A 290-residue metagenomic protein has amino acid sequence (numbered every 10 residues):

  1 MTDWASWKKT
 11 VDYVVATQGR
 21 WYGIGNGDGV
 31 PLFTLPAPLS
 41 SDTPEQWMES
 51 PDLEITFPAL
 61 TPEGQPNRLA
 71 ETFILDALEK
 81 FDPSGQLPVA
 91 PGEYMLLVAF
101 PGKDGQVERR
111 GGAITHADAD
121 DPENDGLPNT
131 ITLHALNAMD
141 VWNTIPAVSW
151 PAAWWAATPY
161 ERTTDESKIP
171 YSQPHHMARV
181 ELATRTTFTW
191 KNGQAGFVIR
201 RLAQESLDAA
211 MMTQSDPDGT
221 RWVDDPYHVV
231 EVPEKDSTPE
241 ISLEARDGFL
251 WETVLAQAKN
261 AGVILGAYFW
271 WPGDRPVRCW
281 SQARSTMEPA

Functional and structural regions predicted by a protein language model:
M1-S40: Polar/acidic, low-complexity leader/linker segments enriched in S/T/G and N/D
S6-D12, A203-D218, L265, P276: Extended, charge-enriched helical/coil interaction regions that scaffold DNA-processing and chromosome-maintenance
T34-S40, I114-H116, T238-I241: A broad structural signal for short, well-ordered beta-strand segments within beta-sheet-rich domains
L39-D52, H116-T132, W270-P272: Short, ordered beta-strand-loop transition motifs
T43-D76, N129-D140, Q257: Oligomerization/assembly interface segments of phage tail-like spikes and tubes
T61-L69, K103-E108, M139-P146, R275 (+1 more regions): Short, surface-exposed beta-strand/loop "edge" segments at domain boundaries and coil↔beta transitions
E79-P226: Surface-exposed cap/loop segments at beta↔alpha junctions
G126-W142, D224-A290: Short beta-strand-centered interaction patches in the first periplasmic/extracellular domains of large envelope
